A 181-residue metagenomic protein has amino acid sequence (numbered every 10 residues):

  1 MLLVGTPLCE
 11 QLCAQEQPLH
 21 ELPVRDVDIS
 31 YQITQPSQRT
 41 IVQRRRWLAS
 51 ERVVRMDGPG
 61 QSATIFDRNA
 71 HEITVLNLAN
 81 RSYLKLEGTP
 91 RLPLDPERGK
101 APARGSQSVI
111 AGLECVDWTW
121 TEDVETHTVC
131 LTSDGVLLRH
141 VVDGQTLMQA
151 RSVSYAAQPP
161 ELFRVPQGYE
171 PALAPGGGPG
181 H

Functional and structural regions predicted by a protein language model:
L2-V53, A157, E161, V165-H181: N-terminal leader/targeting segments and the immediate start of mature chains
T6, E21-P23, S37-R39, L48 (+5 more regions): A generic structural signal for short, solvent-exposed coil/turn residues that cap or connect secondary-structure
V24, P93-V141, Y169-A172: Extended beta-strand-rich segments in extracellular/periplasmic secretory proteins, especially within noncatalytic
V27-I33, T74, L78-R91, K100 (+4 more regions): Mature soluble domains of exported/periplasmic/lumenal proteins and thiol-rich metal-chelating peptides
D28-T34, T40-R44, V109, T119-T121 (+3 more regions): Ser/Thr- (and often Asn-) enriched beta-sheet segments in non-cytosolic proteins
S30-T40, V53-G58, R91-G99, D117-T121: Short, solvent-exposed secondary-structure boundary motifs
Q43-D95, T126-H127, V136-V153: An acidic-aromatic
